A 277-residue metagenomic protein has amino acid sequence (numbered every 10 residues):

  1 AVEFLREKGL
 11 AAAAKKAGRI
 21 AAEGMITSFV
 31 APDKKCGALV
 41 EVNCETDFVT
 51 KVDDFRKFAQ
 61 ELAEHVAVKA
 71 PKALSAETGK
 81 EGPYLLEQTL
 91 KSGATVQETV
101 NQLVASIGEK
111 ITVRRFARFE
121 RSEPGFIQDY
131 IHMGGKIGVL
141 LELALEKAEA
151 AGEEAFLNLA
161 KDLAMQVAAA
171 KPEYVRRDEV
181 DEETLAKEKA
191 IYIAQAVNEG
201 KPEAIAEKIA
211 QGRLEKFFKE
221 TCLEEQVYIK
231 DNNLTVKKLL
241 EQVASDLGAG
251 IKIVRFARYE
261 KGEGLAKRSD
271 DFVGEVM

Functional and structural regions predicted by a protein language model:
A1-M277: N-terminal assembly/interaction segments in proteins that build large macromolecular machines
